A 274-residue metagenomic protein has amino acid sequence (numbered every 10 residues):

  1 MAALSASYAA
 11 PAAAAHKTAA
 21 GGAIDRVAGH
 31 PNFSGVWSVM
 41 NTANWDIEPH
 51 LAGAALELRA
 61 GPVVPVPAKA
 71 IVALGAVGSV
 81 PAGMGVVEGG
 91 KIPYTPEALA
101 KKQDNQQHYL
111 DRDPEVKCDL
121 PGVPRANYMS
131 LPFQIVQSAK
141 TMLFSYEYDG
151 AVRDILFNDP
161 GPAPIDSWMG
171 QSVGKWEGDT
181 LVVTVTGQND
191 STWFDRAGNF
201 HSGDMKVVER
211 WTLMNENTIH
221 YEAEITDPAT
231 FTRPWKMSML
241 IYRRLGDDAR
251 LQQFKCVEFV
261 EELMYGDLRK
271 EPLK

Functional and structural regions predicted by a protein language model:
L4-K274: PEST-like low-complexity, intrinsically disordered acidic/proline/serine-rich tracts that flank trafficking/processing
